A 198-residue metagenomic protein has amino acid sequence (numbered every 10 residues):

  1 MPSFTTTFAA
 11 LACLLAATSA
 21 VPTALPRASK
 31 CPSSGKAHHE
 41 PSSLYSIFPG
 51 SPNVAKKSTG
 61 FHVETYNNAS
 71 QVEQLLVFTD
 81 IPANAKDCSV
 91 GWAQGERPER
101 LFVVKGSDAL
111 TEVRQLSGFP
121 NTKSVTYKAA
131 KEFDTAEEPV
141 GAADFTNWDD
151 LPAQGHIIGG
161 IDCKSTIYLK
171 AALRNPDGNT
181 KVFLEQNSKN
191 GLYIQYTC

Functional and structural regions predicted by a protein language model:
M1-A28: Fungal secretory targeting signals
T18-K57: Fungal extracellular Ser/Thr-rich, low-complexity intrinsically disordered regions
S46-P98: A short beta-strand-loop element at or near the start of a globular domain
A85-V90, I158-G178: Noncatalytic modules at the cell exterior or secretory-pathway interfaces, chiefly beta-strand-rich lectin/adhesion
A93, V113-G118, K170-A172: Predominantly extracellular/luminal cell-surface or secreted proteins
E99-S165: Beta-strand-rich interaction/scaffold domains
A172-C198: Proprotein-processing/basic-patch segments
